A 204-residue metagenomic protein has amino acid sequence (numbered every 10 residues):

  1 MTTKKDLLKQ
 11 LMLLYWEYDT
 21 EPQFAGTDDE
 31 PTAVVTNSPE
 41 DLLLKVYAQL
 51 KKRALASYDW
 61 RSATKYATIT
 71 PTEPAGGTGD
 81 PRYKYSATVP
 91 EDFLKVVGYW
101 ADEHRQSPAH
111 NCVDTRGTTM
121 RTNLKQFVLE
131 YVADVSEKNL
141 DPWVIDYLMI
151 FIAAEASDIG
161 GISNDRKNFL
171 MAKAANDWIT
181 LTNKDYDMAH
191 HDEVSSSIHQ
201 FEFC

Functional and structural regions predicted by a protein language model:
M1-C204: Glycine-enriched, solvent-exposed interface loops adjoining structured elements
